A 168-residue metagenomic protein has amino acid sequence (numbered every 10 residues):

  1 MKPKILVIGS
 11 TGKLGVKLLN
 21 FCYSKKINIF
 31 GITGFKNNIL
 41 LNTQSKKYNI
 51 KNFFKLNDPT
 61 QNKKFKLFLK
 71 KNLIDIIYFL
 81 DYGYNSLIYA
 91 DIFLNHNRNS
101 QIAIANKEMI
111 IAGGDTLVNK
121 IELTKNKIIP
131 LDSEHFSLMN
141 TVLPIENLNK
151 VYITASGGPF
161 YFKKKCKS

Functional and structural regions predicted by a protein language model:
M1-Y48: N-terminal Rossmann-like dinucleotide-binding module
V7, K55, I76-L80, A103-A105 (+2 more regions): General beta-strand structural signal in soluble alpha/beta enzymes
F30-K36, N52-N57, N106: Short internal beta-strands
N49-N52, N95-Q101, T124-N126: A short helix->loop->beta-strand "cap" motif at the edges of active sites that frequently abuts
Q61-L94: Beta-loop-alpha module in the N-terminal Rossmann-like domain of NAD(P)-dependent dehydrogenases, especially those
D81, H96-A112: ADP-ribose/adenylate-binding Rossmann-like module
D91-L94, G114-S168: Rossmann-like NAD(P)H-binding beta-loop-alpha module
